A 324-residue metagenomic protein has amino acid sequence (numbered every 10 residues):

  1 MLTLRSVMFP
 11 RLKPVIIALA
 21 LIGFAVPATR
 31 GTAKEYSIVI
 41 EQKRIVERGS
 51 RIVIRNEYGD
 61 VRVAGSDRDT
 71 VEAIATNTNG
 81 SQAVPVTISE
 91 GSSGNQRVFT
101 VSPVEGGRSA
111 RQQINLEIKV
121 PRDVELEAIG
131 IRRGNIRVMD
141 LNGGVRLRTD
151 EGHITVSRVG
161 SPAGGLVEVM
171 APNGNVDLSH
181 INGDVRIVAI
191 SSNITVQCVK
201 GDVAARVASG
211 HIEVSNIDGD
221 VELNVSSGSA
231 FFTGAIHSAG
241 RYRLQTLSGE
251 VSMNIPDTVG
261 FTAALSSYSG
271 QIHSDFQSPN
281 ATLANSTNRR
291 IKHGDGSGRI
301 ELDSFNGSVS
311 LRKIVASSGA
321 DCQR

Functional and structural regions predicted by a protein language model:
M1-R324: Intrinsically disordered, low-complexity terminal regions
